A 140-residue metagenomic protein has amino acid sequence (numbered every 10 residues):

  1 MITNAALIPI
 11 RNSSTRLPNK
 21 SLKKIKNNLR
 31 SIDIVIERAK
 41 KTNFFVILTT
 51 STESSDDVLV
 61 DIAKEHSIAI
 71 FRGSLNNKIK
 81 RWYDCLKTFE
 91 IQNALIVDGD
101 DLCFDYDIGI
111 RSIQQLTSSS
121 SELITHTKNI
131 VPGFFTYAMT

Functional and structural regions predicted by a protein language model:
M1-P18: N-terminal nucleotide-binding beta1-loop-alpha1 segment
T3-I8, I32, F45-L48: Hydrophobic targeting segments
R30-V46, D61, E65-H66: A short, N-terminal amphipathic alpha-helix
N43, I91, S118-E122: Short, high-confidence coil segments that cap the C-terminus of an alpha-helix and link into the following beta-strand
S51-D56: A conserved acidic beta->alpha catalytic loop
D61, F104-T140: Conserved core of the sugar-phosphate nucleotidyltransferase
K64-N77, K87: Conserved donor nucleotide-binding strand/loop of the catalytic core
W82-L86, E90-L102: Short beta-strand-to-loop acidic/aromatic patch adjacent to the donor-nucleotide binding site
